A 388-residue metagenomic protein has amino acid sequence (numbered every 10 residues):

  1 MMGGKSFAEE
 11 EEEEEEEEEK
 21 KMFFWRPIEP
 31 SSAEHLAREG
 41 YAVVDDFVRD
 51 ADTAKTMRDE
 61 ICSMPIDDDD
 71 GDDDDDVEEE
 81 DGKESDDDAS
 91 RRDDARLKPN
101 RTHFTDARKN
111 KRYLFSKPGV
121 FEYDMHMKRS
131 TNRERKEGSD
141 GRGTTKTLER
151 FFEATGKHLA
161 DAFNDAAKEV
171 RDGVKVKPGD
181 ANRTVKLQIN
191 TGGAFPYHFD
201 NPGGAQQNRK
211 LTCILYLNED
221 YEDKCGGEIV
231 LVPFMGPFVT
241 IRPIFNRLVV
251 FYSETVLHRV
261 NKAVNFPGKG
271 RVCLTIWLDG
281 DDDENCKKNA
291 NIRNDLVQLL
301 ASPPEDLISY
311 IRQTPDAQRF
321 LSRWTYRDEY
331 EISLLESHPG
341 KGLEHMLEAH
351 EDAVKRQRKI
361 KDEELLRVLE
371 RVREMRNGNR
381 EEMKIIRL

Functional and structural regions predicted by a protein language model:
M1-M2: N-terminal mitochondrial targeting presequence
E9-E18, D72: Intrinsically disordered, low-complexity segments used as extracellular stalks/linkers and nuclear/regulatory IDRs
K20-E169, N291, Y326-E329, E336-A349 (+3 more regions): Non-heme Fe(II)/2-oxoglutarate
I28-P30, H198-N201, P237: Eukaryotic intrinsically disordered and solvent-exposed regulatory patches
K168-K186, C225: A short coil-to-beta-strand element that immediately follows conserved catalytic motifs
K175-G179, I189, G203-Q207: Short, conserved, surface-exposed binding loops centered on an aromatic residue
G193, P202-G204, N208-R209, N218-V372 (+1 more regions): Catalytic core of Fe(II)/2-oxoglutarate
